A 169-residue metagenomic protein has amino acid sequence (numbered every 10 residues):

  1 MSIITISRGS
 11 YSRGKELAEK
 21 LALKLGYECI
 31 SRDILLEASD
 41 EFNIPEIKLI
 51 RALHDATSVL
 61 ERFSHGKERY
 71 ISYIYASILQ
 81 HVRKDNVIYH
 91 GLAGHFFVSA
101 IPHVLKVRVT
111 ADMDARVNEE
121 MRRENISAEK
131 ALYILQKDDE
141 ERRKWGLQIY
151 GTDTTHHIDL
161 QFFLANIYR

Functional and structural regions predicted by a protein language model:
M1-I3: Extreme N-terminal starter segment of soluble prokaryotic enzymes
T5-L21: Glycine-rich phosphate-binding P-loop
K24-I30: Post-Walker A helix-loop "phosphate-sensing" segment adjacent to the P-loop in P-loop NTPases
Y27, I44, I126: Short glycine/serine/threonine/alanine-rich loop segments
I34-N86, A93: ATP-dependent small-molecule kinase phosphotransfer cores that center on conserved nucleotide phosphate-binding segments
F96-P102, T155-I158: Short loop/helix-cap segments at secondary-structure boundaries that form the rim of catalytic
A100-R123, A128-D138: Conserved phosphate-donor/acceptor-positioning beta-strand/loop module used by diverse small-molecule
A128-R169: Small-molecule kinase domains that catalyze NTP-dependent phosphoryl transfer to phosphate-bearing small molecules
